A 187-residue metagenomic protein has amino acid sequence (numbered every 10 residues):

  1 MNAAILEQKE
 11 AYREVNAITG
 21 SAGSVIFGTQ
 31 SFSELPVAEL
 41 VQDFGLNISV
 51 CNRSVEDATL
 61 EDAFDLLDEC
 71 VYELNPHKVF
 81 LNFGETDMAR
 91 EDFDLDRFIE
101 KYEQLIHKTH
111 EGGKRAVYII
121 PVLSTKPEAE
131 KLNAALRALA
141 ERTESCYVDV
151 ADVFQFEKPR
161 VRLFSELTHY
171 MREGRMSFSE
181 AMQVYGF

Functional and structural regions predicted by a protein language model:
M1-E56, E61, L67-E73: Serine-esterase "nucleophile elbow" of acetyl-processing enzymes
S24, V50, V79, A116-I119: Hydrophobic/aromatic residues located in beta-strands of well-ordered beta-sheets within soluble catalytic
T29-Q30, R53-V55, N82-E85, I120-L123 (+1 more regions): Active-site-proximal beta-strand/loop segments in catalytic clefts of secreted hydrolases
S33-V41, A63-I99, L123-S124: Oxyanion-hole/transition-state-stabilizing segment in secreted/luminal serine hydrolases and related acyltransferases
L74, G112-G113, T143: Helix C-cap/helix->beta junction micro-motif
N82-T86, H107-K131: Active-site segments of SGNH/GDSL-like serine hydrolases that catalyze O-acetyl group transfer/hydrolysis on lipids
L95-Q104, A129-A134: Charged helix-capping and loop-helix junction motifs
S124-F187: Catalytic His-Asp segment of secreted/periplasmic serine-dependent ester chemistry enzymes
